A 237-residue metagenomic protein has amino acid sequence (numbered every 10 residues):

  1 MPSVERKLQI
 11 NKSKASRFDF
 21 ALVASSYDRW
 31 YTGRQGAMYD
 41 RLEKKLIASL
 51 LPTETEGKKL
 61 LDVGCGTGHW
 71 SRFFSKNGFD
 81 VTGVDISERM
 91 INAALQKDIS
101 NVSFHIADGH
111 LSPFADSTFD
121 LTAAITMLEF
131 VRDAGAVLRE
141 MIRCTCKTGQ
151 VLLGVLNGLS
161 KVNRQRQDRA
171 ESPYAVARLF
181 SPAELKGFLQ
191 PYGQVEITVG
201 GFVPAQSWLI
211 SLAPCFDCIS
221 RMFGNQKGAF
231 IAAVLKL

Functional and structural regions predicted by a protein language model:
P2-T55, H69, F73, A93 (+3 more regions): Conserved class I S-adenosyl-L-methionine
L61, T67-L111: Class I SAM-dependent methyltransferase SAM/SAH-binding core
A123: A conserved beta-strand element that flanks and buttresses the S-adenosyl-L-methionine
T126-E129: Short catalytic micro-motifs in class I SAM-dependent methyltransferases
G135-K147: A short glycine-rich, Lys/Arg-flanked "PGG" loop and its adjoining helix->strand segment in the class I
Q150-V176: Conserved class I S-adenosyl-L-methionine
L152, G187, E196-L237: A C-terminal cap/extension of S-adenosyl-L-methionine-dependent methyltransferases that defines the acceptor-substrate
V176-G193, T198: Short alpha-helix
